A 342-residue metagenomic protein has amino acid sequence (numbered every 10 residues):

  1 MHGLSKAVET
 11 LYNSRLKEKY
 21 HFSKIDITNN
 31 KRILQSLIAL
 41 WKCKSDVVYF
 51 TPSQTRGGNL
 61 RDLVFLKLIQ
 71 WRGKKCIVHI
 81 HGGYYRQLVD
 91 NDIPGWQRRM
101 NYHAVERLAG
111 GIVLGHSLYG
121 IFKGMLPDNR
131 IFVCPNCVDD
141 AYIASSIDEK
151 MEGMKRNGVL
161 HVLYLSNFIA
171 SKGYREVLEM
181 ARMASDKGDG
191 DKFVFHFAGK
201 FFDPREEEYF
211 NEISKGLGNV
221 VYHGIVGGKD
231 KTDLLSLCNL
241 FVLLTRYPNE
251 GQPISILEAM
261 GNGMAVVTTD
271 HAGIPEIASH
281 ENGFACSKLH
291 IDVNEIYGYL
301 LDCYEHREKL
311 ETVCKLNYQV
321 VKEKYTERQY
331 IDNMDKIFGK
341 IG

Functional and structural regions predicted by a protein language model:
Y102-S146: Donor nucleotide-sugar binding/catalytic pocket of nucleotide-sugar-dependent glycosyltransferases
K150-G173, L178-M183, F195-A198: Conserved donor-binding/catalytic core segment of Leloir-type glycosyltransferases
L165, V194-E208, G224-I225: Glycosyltransferase donor-sugar binding loop
E207-K229: Nucleotide-activated donor-binding/catalytic signature segment of Leloir-type glycosyltransferases, i.e., the conserved
S236-E250, M264: Acidic donor-binding loop of glycosyltransferase active sites
G261, A265-T268: Short hydrophobic beta-strand element within catalytic cores of glycosyltransferases and related nucleotide-activated
P275-L301: Change "using UDP/GDP/dTDP sugars" to "using nucleotide sugars
D302, K309-K324, K336: A short, well-ordered alpha-helix in the C-terminal region of glycosyltransferases
